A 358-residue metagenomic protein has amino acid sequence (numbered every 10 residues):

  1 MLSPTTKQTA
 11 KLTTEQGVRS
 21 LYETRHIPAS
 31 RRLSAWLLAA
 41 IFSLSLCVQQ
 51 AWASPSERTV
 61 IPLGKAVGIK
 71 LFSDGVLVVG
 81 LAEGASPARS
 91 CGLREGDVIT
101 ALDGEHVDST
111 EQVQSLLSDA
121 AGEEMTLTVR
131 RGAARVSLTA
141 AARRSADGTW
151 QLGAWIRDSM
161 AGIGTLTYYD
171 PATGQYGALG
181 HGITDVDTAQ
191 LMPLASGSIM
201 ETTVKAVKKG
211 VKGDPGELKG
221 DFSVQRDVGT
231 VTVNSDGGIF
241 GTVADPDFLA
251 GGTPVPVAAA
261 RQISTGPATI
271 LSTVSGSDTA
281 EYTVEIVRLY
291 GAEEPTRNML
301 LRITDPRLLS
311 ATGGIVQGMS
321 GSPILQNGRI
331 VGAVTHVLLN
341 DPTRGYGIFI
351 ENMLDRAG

Functional and structural regions predicted by a protein language model:
M1-V60, V67, L166, P342 (+1 more regions): Gram-positive cell-envelope targeting signals
V48-Q49, E57, V67, R94 (+1 more regions): PDZ-domain C-terminal substructure recognizer with occasional recognition of PDZ-binding tails
V60-G64, L81-E83, D108-L116, W150-L152 (+1 more regions): N-terminal post-signal-peptidase region of extra-cytosolic proteins
I61-E95: PDZ/PDZ-like groove recognition
D74, E95-G96, S264, S320 (+1 more regions): Short, flexible surface segments
A88-T110, I324-N327, V331-T335: Conserved PDZ fold ligand-binding element
A101-A134, D341-T343, I348-E351: PDZ domains, with a preference for the canonical peptide-binding region formed by the helix
R144-G313, Q317, Q326-N327, T335 (+1 more regions): Serine endopeptidase catalytic core focused on the charge-relay Asp
